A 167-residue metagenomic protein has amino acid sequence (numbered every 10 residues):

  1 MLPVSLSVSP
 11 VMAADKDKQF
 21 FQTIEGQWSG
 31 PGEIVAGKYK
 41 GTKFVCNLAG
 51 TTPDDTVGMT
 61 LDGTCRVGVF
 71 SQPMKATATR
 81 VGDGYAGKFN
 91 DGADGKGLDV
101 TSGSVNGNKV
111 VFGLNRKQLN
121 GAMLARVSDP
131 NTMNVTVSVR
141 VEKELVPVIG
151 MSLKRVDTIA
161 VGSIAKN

Functional and structural regions predicted by a protein language model:
M1-S7: Bacterial N-terminal signal peptides
M12-S29, T52-D54, T77, R126-S128: N-terminal helix-cap/turn-to-beta initiation motif at the start of protein domains
Q22-K38, G63: Tryptophan-anchored aromatic micro-motifs
G32-E33, T60-R66, G87-D91, V110-R116 (+1 more regions): Short beta-strand segments that buttress and anchor functional surface loops
K40-R80: N-terminal glycine/threonine-rich, aromatic-flanked beta-hairpin/loop signature
G63-V105: Predominantly extracellular/secreted and cell-surface proteins with exposed, flexible low-complexity segments
K96-L124: Acidic, glycine-rich flexible loop segments
A122-N167: Edge beta-strand at a domain terminus
